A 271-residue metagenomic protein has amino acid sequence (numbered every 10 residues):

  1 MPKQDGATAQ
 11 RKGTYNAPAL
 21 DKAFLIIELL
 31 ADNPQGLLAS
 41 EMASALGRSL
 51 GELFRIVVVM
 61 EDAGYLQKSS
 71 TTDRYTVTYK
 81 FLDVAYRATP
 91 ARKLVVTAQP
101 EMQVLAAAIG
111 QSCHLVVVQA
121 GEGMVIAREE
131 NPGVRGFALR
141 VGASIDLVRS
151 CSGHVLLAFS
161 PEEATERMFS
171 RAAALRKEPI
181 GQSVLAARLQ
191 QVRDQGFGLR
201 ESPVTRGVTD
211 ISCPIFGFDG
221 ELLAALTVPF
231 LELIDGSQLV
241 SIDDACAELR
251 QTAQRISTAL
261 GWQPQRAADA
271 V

Functional and structural regions predicted by a protein language model:
P2-V95, Q254-W262: N-terminal helix-turn-helix
N33, I109, Q119, R193 (+1 more regions): Residues at helix C-cap/C′ positions in short coil/turn segments immediately following an alpha-helix
T72-R171: Amphipathic alpha-helical effector-binding/dimerization core of metabolite-sensing transcriptional regulators
T97-L105, F169-C213, A259: Short, basic/aromatic recognition patches
Q182, R188, Q195, R206 (+1 more regions): Juxtadomain coupling helices with adjacent low-complexity linkers
I215-F218: Sensor-regulatory modules in signal-transduction proteins
